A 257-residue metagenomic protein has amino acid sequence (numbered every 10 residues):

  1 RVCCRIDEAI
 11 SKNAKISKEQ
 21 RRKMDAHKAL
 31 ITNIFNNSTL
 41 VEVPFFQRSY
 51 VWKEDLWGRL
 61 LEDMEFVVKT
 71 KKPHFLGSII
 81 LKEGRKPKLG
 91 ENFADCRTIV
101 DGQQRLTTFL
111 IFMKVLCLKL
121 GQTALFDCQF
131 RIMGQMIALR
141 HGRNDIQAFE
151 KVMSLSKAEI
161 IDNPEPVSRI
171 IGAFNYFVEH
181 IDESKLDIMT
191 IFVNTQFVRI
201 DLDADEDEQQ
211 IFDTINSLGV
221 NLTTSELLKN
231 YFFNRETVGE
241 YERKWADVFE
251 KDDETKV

Functional and structural regions predicted by a protein language model:
V2-V257: Covalent nucleotidyltransferase
